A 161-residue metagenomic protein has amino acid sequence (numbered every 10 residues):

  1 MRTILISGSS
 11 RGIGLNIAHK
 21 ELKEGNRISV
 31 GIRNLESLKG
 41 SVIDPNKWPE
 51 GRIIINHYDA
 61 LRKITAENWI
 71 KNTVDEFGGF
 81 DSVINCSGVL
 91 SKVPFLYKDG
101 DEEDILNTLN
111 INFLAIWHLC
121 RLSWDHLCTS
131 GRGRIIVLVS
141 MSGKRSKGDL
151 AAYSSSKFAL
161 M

Functional and structural regions predicted by a protein language model:
S10-R11: Conserved glycine-rich cofactor-binding loop
E24, E76-F77, P94, L122-G131: A short helix-coil junction within the Rossmann-fold of NAD(P)-dependent oxidoreductases
E24-S41: Conserved glycine-rich Rossmann-like NAD(P)H-binding loop of the short-chain dehydrogenase/reductase
W48-R62: Rossmann-fold cofactor-recognition segment
L90-L106, D149-A152: Conserved mid-core segment of classical short-chain dehydrogenase/reductases
C120, S156: Active-site helix of classical SDR
S140: Residue(s) in the substrate-gating loop at a strand-loop-helix junction that position the organic substrate next
